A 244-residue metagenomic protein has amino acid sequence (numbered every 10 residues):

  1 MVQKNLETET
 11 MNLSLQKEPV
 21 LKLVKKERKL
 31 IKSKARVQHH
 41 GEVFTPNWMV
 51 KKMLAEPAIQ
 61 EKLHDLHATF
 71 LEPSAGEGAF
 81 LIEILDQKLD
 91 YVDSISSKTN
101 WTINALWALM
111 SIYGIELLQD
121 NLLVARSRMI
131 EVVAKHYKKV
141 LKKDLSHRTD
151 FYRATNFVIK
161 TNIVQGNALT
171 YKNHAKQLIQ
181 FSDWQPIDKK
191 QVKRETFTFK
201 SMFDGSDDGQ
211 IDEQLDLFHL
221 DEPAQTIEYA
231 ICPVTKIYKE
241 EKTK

Functional and structural regions predicted by a protein language model:
V2-K244: SAM-dependent methyltransferase catalytic region
